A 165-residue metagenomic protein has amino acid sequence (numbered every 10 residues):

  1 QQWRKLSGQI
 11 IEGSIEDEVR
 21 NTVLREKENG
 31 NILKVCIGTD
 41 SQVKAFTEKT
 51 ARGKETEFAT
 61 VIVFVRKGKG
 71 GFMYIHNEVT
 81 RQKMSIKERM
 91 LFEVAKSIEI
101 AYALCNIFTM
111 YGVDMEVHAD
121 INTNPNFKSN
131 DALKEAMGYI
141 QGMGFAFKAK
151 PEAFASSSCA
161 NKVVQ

Functional and structural regions predicted by a protein language model:
Q1-V43: Basic, amphipathic N-terminal segments that precede the first structured/catalytic domain
I11-I15, I86-S97: Phosphate/oxyanion-binding active-site loops and adjacent basic polyanion-contact surfaces
I37-G38, Q42-F72: Acidic, metal-ligating active-site segments
F46-G53, P125-L133, C159-A160: A short acidic (Asp/Glu
E55-E57, F147-K148, E152-Q165: C-terminal edge-of-domain segments
K67-I86: Electropositive, glycine- and tryptophan-enriched low-complexity nucleic-acid-binding patches
M90-N122: Mid-chain, well-packed structural core segment of small domains
I121-A153: Short, low-complexity, polybasic intrinsically disordered segments
